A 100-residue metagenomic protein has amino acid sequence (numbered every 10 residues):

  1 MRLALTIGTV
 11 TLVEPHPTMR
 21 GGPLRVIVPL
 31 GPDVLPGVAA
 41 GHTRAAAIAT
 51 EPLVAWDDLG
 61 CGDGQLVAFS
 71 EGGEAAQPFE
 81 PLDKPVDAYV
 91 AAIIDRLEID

Functional and structural regions predicted by a protein language model:
M1-D100: Exposed beta-strand/loop interface patches that mediate assembly or binding
